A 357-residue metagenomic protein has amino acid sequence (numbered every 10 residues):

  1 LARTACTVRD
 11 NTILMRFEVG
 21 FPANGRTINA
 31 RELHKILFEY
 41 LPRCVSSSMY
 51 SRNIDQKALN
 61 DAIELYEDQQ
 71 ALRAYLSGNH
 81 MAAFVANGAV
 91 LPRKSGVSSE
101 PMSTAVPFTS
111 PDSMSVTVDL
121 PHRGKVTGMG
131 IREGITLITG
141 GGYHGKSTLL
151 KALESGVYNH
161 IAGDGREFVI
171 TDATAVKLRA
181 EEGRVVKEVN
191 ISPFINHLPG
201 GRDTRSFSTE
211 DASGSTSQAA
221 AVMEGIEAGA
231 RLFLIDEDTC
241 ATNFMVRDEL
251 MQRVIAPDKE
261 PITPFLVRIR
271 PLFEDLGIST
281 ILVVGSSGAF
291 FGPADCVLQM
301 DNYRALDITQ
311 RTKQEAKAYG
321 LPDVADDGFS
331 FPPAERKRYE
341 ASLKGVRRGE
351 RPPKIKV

Functional and structural regions predicted by a protein language model:
L1-H80, L91: N-terminal accessory targeting/assembly segments
N29, R184, F194-S215, R247-I262: Flexible beta-alpha connector loops of hexameric P-loop NTPases
S51-V106, K177, G183, R202-S206 (+1 more regions): Long, charge-dense accessory insertions within large macromolecular proteins
L91-T127, A162, I170-A175, R179-V186 (+1 more regions): N-terminal pre-Walker A segment at the start of P-loop NTPase domains
V126-Y158: Glycine-rich phosphate-binding P-loop
S206-C240: Phosphate-binding/switch loop-helix module in NTP-utilizing enzymes
I226-I269, F273-E274, V283-G292, C296-K313: Conserved P-loop NTPase nucleotide-binding/switch module
C296-V357: Conserved P-loop NTPase
